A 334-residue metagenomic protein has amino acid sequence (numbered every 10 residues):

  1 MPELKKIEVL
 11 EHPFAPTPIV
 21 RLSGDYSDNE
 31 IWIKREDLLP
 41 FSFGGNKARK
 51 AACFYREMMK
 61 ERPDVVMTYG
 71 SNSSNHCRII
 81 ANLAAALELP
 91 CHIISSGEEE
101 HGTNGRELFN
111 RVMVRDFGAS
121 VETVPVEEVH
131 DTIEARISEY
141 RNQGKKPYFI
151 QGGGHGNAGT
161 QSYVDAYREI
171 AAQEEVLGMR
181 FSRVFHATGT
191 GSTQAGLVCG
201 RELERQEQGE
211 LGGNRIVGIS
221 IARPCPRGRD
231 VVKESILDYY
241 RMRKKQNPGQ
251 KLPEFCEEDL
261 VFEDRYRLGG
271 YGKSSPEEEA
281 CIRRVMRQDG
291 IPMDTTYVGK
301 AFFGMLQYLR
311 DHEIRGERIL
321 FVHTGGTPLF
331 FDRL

Functional and structural regions predicted by a protein language model:
M1-L334: PLP-dependent amino-acid enzyme catalytic core
